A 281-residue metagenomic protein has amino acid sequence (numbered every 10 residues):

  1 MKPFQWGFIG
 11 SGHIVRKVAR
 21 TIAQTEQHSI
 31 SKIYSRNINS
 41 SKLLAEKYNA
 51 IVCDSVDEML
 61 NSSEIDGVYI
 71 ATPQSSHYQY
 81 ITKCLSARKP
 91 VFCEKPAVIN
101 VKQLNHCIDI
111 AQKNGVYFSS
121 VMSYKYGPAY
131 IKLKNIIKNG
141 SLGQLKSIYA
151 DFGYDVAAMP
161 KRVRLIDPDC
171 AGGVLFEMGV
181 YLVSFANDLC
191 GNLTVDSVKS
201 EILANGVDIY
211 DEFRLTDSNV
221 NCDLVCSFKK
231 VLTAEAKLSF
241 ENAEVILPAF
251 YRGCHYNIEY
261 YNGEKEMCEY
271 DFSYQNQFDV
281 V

Functional and structural regions predicted by a protein language model:
M1-K47, V280: N-terminal Rossmann-like dinucleotide-binding module
K32, D66-G67, S147, C222: Short, Asp-centered acidic motifs that coordinate Mg2+ and/or phosphate in catalytic or ligand-binding sites
L43-A50, H106-A111: Short, conserved SAM-binding/catalytic segment of Class I S-adenosyl-L-methionine-dependent methyltransferases
I51-S63: Short acidic low-complexity segments
G67, P73-Q74, Y78-M122: Beta-strand-loop-alpha-helix segment that lines the small-molecule cofactor/substrate pocket of alpha/beta enzymes
Y124-D196: Predominantly a Rossmann-like dinucleotide-binding segment in NAD(P)-dependent oxidoreductases
V183-G253, D279-V281: Contiguous beta-strand/loop segments that form the cofactor/metal-binding neighborhood of enzyme cores
E264-V281: C-terminal helical cap and adjacent loop that interface with cofactors, partners, or active-site loops
